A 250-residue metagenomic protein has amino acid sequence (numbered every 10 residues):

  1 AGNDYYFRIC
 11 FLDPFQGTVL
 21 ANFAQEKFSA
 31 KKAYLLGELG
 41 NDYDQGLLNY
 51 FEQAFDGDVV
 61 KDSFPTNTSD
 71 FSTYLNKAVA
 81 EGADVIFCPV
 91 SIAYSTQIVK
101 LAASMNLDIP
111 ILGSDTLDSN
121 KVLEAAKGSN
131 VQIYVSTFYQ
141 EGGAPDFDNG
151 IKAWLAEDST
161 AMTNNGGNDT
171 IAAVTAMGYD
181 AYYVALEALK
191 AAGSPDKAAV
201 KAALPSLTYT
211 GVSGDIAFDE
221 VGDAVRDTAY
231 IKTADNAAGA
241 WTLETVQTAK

Functional and structural regions predicted by a protein language model:
G2-D4, F28, V225-D227: Short, solvent-exposed loop/turn segments at the edges of secondary structure
D4-C10, G37-G40, V135-E141, G167-A173 (+1 more regions): Second-shell loop/turn segments in exported
Y5-T66, V85: An alpha-beta-alpha
Q16, L20, Y43-L47, F51 (+9 more regions): Stable alpha-helical elements in mature extracytoplasmic
N22-A30, E52-D56, N76-A83, K100-L107 (+4 more regions): Sec-exported extracytoplasmic/periplasmic mature domains
L47-E141: Extracellular/periplasmic bilobed ligand-binding domains
A102-Y179, A234-D235, G239-A249: Extracellular/periplasmic periplasmic-binding protein-like sensory domains
T160-A176, L186-G239: Segments of small-molecule ligand-sensing domains
